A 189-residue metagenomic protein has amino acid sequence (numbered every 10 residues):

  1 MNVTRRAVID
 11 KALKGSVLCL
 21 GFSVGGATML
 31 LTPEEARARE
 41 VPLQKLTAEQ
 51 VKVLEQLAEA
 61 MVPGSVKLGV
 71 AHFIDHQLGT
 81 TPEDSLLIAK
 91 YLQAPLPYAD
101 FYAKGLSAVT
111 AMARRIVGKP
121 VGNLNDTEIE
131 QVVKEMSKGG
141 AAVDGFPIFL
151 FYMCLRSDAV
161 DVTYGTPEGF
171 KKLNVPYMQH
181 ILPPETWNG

Functional and structural regions predicted by a protein language model:
M1-N2, G122: A structural signal for short, well-ordered beta-strand elements
N2-A7, S23-P63: C-terminal segment of N-terminal export signals and the immediately downstream linker at the start of the mature
V3, I9-A12, D75: Generic N-terminal leader/processing signal
A12-L13, M61, A159: Generic short alpha-helical hydrophobic face used as a protein-protein interaction/packing hotspot
A12-L20: Sec-dependent signal peptide hydrophobic core
E49-Q56, V66-G189: Mature-region segments of soluble proteins
